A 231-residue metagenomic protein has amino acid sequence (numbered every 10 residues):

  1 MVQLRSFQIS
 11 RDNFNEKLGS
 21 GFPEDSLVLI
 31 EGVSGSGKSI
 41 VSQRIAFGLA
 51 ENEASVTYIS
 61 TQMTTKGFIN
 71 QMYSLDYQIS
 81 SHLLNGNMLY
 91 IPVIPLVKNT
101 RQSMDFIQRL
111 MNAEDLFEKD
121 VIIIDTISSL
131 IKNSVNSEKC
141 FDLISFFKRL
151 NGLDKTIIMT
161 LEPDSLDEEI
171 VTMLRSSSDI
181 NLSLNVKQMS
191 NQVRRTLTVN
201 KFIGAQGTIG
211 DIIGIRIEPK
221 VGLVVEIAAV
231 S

Functional and structural regions predicted by a protein language model:
I9-G21: Pre-Walker A adenine-sensing motif
V28, V33-P95: Conserved P-loop
L29, V121-I124, I158, L182: Structural motif
S55, N87, E118-V121, G152-T160: Loop/turn-to-beta-strand initiation segments
Q62-K66, I94-K98, I127-S129, P163-D167 (+2 more regions): Conserved nucleotide-binding/hydrolysis micro-motifs of P-loop NTPases
I94-G152: Phosphate-binding/switch loop-helix module in NTP-utilizing enzymes
L161-G222: Phosphate-binding/switch region of NTP-binding enzymes
